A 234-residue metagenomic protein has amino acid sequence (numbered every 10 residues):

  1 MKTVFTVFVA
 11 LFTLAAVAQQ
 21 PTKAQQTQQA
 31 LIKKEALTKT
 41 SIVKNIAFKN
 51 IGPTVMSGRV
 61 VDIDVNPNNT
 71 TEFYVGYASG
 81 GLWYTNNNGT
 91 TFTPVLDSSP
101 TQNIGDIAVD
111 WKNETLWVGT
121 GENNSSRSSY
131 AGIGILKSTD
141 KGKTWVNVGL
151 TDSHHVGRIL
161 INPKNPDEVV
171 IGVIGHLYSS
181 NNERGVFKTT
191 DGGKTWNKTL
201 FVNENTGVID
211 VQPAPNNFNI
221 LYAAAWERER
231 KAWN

Functional and structural regions predicted by a protein language model:
M1-A24: Bacterial Sec-dependent N-terminal signal peptides
Q19-N234: Beta-propeller blade termini and top-face loops
